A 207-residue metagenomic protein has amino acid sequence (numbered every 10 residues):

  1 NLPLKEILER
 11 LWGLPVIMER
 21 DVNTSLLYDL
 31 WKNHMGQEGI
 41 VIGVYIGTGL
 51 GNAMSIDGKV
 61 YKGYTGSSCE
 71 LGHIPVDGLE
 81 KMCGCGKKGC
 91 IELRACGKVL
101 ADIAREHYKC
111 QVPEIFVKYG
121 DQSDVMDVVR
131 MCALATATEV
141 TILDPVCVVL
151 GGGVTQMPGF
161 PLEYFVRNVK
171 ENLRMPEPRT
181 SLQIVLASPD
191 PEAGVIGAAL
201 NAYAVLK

Functional and structural regions predicted by a protein language model:
N1-I40, F160-L173: Glycine-rich phosphate-binding loop and adjoining helix at the ATP-binding site of ATP-dependent phosphoryl-transfer
E6, R10, M18-V22, V76-C110: Glycine-rich phosphate-binding loop plus the immediately following alpha-helix
D21, G47, A198: Active-site glycine-centered loops adjacent to acidic/histidine catalytic or metal-binding residues that shape
Q37-R94: Glycine-rich phosphate-binding loop of actin/hexokinase-like ATP-binding domains
I91-R94, V99-E163, P178, L182-G194: Adenine-nucleotide phosphate-binding core of ATP-dependent small-molecule kinases
F165-P178, L186-A187, A199: Acidic/histidine-enriched, beta-strand-rich ligand/metal-binding domains
A202-K207: Short, hydrophobic alpha-helical segments
